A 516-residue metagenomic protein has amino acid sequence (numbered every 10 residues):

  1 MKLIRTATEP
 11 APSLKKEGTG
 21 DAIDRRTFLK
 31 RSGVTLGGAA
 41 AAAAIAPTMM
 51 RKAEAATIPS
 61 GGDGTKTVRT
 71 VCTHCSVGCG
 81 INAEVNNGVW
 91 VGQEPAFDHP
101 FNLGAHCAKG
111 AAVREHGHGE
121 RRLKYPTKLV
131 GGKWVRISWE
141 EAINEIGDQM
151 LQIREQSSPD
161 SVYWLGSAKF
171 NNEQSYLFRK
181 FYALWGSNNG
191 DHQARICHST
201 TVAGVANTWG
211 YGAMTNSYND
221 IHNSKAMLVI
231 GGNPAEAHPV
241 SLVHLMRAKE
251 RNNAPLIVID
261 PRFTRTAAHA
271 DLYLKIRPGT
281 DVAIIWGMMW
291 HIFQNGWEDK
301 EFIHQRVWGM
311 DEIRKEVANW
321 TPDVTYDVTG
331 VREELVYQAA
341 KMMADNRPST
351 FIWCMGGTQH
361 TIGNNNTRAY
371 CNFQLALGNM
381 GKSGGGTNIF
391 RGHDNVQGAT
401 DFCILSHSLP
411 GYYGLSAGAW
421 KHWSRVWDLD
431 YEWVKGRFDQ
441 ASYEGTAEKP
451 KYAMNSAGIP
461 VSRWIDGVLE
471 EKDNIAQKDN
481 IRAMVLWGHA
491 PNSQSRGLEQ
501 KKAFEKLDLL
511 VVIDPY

Functional and structural regions predicted by a protein language model:
K2-W297, G309, N319, V324 (+8 more regions): N-terminal export/assembly segments and adjacent metallocofactor-ligating motifs of anaerobic energy-metabolism
S32, D260, W353-G357, I389-R391 (+2 more regions): Active-site proximal loops enriched in glycine and acidic residues that flank catalytic Cys/His/Asp and coordinate
L177, S241-H244, A339, R496-A503: A short acidic, amphipathic alpha-helical/loop segment
G190, D299-K300, V336, T350-F351 (+2 more regions): Acidic/polar loop patches that form or flank catalytic/metal-binding clefts of enzymes that bind anionic ligands
I221-H222, A267, M343-A344, K478 (+1 more regions): A short, aliphatic-rich alpha-helical micro-motif
M343-E470: A glycine-rich, hydrophobic/aromatic-adjacent loop/helix-cap motif
N474, K478-S493: C-terminal substrate/ligand-recognition segments
H489-L507, I513-D514: Flexible, glycine/threonine-enriched loop-and-boundary segments that flank and lead into catalytic domains of large
